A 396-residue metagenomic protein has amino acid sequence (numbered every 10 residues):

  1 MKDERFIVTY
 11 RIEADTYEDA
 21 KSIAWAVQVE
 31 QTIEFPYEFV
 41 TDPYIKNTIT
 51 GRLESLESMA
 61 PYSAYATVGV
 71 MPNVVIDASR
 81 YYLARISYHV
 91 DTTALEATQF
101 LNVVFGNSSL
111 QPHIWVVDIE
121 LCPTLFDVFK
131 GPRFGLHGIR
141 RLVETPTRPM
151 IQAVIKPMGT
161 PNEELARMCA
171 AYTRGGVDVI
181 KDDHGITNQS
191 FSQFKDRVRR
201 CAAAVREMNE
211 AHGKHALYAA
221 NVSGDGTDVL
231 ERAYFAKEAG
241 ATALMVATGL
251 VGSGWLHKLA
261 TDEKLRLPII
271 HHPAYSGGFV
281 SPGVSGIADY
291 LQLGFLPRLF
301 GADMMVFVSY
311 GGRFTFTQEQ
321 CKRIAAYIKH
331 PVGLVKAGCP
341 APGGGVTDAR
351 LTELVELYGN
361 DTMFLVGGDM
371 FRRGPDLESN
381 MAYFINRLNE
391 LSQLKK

Functional and structural regions predicted by a protein language model:
M1-T173: N-terminal capping/small domains of soluble enzymes
K2-T9, E13-Y17, A325-P331, V335 (+1 more regions): Structured C-terminal cap/extension of enzyme domains
R11-E18, R148-A166, A216-D228, Y275-D289 (+1 more regions): Active-site mouth loops of central-metabolism enzymes
G131-T160, R206-L217, L265-V280: N-terminal small/glycine-rich loop or linker at the start of catalytic domains across soluble metabolic enzymes
P132-L142, T187-M208, G226-V229, T248-R266 (+3 more regions): Active-site-adjacent beta->alpha loops and helix N-cap segments on the catalytic face of soluble alpha/beta enzymes
A153, T160-I186, S192-Q193, V205 (+1 more regions): Phosphate-binding glycine-rich loops and their immediate beta-loop-alpha structural context
Y172, A236, L354: Conserved, mostly hydrophobic/aromatic
E231-A233, A243-V366, Y383: Catalytic alpha/beta core domains of metabolic enzymes, predominantly
